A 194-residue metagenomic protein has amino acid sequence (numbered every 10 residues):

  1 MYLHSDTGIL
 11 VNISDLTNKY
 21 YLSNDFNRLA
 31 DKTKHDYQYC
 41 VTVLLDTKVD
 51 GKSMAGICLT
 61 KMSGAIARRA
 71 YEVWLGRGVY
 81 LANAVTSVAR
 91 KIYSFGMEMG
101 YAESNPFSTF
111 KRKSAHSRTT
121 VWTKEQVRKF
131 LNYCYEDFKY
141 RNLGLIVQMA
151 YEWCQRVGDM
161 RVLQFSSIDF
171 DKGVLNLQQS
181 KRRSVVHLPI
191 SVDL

Functional and structural regions predicted by a protein language model:
M1-T7, S104-T109: Short, structured interface segments
Y2-L3, S14-G76, I92-F95: Basic/aromatic-enriched alpha-helical hairpins
I13, T33, Y37, L81-A89 (+3 more regions): Hydrophobic (often cysteine-bearing) scaffold residues that line and stabilize catalytic clefts of nucleotide/cofactor
V79, N83-V85, E98, A102-E103 (+3 more regions): Basic, Lys/Arg- and aromatic-enriched nucleic-acid-binding interface segment
S108-T109, K172-Q178: Short functional hotspots where side chains directly engage DNA or cofactors
V162-I168: A short, basic/aromatic helix-end/turn motif that makes direct DNA contacts
S180-L194: C-terminal catalytic core of Y-nucleophile DNA break-rejoin enzymes
